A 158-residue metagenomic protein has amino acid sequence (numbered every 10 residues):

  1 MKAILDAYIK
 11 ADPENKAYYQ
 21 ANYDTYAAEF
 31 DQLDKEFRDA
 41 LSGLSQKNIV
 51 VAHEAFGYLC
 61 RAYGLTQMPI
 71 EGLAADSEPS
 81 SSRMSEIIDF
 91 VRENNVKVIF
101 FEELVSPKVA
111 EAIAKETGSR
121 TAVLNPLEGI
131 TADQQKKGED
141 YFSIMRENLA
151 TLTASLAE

Functional and structural regions predicted by a protein language model:
M1-E158: Extracytoplasmic metal-acquisition and chelation regions
